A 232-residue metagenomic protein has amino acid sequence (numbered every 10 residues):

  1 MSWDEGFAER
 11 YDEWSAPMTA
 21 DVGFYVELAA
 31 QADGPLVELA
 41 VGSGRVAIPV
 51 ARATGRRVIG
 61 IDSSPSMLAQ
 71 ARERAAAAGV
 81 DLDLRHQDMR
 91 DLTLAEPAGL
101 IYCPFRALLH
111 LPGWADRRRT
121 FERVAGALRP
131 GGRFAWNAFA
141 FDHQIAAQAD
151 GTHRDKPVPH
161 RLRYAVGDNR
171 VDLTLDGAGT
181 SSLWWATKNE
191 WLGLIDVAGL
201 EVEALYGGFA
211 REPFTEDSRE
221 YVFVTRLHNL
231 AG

Functional and structural regions predicted by a protein language model:
M1-G34: Conserved class I S-adenosyl-L-methionine
D33-G42: Conserved class I S-adenosyl-L-methionine
A47-D91: Class I SAM-dependent methyltransferase SAM/SAH-binding core
T93-L100: A short acidic, Gly/Pro-enriched loop at the edge of an enzyme's catalytic core that lines a small-molecule cofactor
Y102-P104: A conserved beta-strand element that flanks and buttresses the S-adenosyl-L-methionine
G113, A135-G193: SAM-dependent methyltransferase
R118-P130: A short glycine-rich, Lys/Arg-flanked "PGG" loop and its adjoining helix->strand segment in the class I
K188-G232: C-terminal lobe and adjacent flexible extensions of AdoMet/dcAdoMet transferase-like proteins
